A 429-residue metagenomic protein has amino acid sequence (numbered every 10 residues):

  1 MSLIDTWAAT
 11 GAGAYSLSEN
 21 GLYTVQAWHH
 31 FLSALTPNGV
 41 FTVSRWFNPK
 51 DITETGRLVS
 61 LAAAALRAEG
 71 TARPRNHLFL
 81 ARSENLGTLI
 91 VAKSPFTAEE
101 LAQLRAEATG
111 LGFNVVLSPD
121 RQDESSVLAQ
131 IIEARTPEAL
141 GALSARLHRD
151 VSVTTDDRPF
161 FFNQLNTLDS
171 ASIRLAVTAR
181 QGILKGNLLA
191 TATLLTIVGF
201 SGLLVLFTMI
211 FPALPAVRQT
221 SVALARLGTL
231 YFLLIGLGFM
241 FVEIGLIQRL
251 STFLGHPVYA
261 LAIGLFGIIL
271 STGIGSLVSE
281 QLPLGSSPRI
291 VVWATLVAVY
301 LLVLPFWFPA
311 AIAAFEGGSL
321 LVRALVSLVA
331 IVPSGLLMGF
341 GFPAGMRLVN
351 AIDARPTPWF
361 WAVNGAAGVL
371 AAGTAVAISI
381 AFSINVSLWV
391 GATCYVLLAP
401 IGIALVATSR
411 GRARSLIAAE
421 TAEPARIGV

Functional and structural regions predicted by a protein language model:
M1-V429: Alpha-helical transmembrane segments of multi-pass membrane proteins
